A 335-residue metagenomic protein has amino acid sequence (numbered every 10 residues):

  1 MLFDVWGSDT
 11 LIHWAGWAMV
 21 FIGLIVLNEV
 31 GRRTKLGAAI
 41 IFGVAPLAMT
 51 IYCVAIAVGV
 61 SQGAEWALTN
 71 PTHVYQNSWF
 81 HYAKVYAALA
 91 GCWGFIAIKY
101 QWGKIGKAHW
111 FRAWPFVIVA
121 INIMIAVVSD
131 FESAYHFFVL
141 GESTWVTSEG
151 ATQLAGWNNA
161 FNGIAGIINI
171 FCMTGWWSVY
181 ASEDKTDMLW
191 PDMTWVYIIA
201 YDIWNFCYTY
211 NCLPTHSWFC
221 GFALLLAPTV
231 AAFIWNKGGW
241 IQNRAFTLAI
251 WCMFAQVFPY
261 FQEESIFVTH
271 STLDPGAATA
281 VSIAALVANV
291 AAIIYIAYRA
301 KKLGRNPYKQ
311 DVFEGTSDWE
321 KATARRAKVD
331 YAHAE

Functional and structural regions predicted by a protein language model:
M1-L2, S61-W79, E132-L154, S265-L273: Membrane-interfacial helical/loop segments at transmembrane boundaries in membrane proteins
L2-W102: An N-terminal, globular interaction/scaffold subdomain
S8-V20, A45, H73-W93, R112-A126 (+3 more regions): Alpha-helical transmembrane segments of polytopic membrane proteins
I22-I25, C220-H333: C-terminal transmembrane-bundle signature of multipass membrane proteins, characterized by strong activation on
G23-T34, C92-G106, T174-D184, V230-G238 (+1 more regions): C-terminal ends of transmembrane helices
V44-W66, W93-Q101, F116-A134, W195-N211 (+1 more regions): Hydrophobic alpha-helical transmembrane segments and adjacent interfacial helices in integral membrane proteins
I105-G238: Generic multipass alpha-helical transmembrane bundles of integral membrane proteins
